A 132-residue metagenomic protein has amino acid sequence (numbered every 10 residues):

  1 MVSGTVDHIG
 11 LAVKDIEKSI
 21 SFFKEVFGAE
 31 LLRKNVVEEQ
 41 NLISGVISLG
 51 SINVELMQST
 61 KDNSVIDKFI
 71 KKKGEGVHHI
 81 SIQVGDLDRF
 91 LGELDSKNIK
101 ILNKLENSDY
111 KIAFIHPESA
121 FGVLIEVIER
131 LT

Functional and structural regions predicted by a protein language model:
M1-K18, E75-V84: N-terminal beta-strand motif that seeds the catalytic metal site of vicinal oxygen chelate
M1-V2, G45-S48, I82, L91-T132: Vicinal oxygen chelate
K14, S48-G50: Short strand-coil-strand connectors
K18, N35-Q40: Short glycine/proline-centered loop/turn elements that form peptide/ligand docking sites
S19-K24, L94: Conserved active-site tyrosine of GNAT-family acetyltransferases
E25-L31, N98-K100: Conserved acetyl-CoA-binding loop of GNAT-fold acetyltransferases
E30-V37, K104: Conserved catalytic-core motifs of GNAT/GCN5-like acyltransferases
I70-S96: Short, solvent-exposed interaction modules
